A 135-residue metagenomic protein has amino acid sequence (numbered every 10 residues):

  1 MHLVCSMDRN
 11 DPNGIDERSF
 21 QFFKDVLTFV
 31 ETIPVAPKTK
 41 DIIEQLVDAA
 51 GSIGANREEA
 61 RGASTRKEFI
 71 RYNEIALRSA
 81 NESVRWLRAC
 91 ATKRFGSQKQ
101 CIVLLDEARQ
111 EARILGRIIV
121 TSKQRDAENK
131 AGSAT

Functional and structural regions predicted by a protein language model:
M1-T135: Short, C-terminally biased terminal segments at protein or domain edges
